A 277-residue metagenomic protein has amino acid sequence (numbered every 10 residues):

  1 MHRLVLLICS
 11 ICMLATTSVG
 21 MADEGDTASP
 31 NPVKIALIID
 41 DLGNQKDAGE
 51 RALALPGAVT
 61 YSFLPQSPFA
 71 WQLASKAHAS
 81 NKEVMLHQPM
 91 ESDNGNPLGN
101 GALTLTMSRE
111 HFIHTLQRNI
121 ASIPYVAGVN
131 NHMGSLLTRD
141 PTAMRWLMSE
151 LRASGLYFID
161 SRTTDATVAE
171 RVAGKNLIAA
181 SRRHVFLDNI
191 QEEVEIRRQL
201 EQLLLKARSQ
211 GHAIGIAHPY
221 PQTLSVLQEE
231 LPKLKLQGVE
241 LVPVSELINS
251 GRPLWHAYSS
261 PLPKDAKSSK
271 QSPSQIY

Functional and structural regions predicted by a protein language model:
M1-L4: Positively charged n-region of N-terminal signal peptides that target proteins for export
L7-T16: Bacterial N-terminal signal peptides
M21-V33, L200-E201, G238-L241, S245-I248 (+2 more regions): Terminal interaction modules at protein C-ends
A28-N96: Active-site beta->alpha N-cap acidic-glycine motif
K34-I39, N100-E110, N189-I196: Active-site mouth loops of central-metabolism enzymes
I35-I39, V59-F63, K82-Q88, V129-N131 (+5 more regions): Hydrophobic faces of well-ordered beta-strands that scaffold small-molecule active sites in alpha/beta enzyme cores
K76-Y125: Substrate-binding cleft of extracellular glycoside hydrolase catalytic domains
R109-E201, R208, H218-K235, V239: Catalytic domains of cell-wall/extracellular-matrix polysaccharide-remodeling enzymes, centered on de-N-acetylation
